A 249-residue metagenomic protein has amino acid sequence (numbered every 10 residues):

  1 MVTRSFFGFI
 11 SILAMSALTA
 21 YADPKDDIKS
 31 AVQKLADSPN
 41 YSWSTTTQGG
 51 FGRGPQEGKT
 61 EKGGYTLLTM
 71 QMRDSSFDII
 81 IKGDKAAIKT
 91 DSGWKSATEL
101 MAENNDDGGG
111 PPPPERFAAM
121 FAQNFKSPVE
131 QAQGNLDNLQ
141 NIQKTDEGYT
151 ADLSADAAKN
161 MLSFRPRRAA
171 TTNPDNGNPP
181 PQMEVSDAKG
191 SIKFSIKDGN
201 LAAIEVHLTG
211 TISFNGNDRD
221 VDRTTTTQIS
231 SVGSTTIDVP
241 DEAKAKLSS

Functional and structural regions predicted by a protein language model:
V2, F7-K62, Q143, T235-S249: N-terminal leader/targeting segments and the immediate start of mature chains
K29-Q33, N40-S42, P55, S76 (+4 more regions): Low-complexity, intrinsically disordered segments exposed to solvent
L35-Y41, E57-L67, I80-A86, D146 (+2 more regions): Short, solvent-exposed coil/turn segments at beta-strand boundaries
W43-Q48, T66-M72, Y149-A155, V206-G210: Short beta-strand segments that buttress and anchor functional surface loops
G50, Q71-F77, V206-F214, A243-S249: Short, solvent-exposed aromatic-acidic interface loops
R53, M101-A122, R165-Q182, N217: Disordered, low-complexity segments in secreted/periplasmic proteins that are enriched in proline
K59-Q123: An acidic-aromatic
D146-E242: Gly/Pro-enriched, hydrophobic low-complexity segments that function as extracytoplasmic propeptides/linkers
